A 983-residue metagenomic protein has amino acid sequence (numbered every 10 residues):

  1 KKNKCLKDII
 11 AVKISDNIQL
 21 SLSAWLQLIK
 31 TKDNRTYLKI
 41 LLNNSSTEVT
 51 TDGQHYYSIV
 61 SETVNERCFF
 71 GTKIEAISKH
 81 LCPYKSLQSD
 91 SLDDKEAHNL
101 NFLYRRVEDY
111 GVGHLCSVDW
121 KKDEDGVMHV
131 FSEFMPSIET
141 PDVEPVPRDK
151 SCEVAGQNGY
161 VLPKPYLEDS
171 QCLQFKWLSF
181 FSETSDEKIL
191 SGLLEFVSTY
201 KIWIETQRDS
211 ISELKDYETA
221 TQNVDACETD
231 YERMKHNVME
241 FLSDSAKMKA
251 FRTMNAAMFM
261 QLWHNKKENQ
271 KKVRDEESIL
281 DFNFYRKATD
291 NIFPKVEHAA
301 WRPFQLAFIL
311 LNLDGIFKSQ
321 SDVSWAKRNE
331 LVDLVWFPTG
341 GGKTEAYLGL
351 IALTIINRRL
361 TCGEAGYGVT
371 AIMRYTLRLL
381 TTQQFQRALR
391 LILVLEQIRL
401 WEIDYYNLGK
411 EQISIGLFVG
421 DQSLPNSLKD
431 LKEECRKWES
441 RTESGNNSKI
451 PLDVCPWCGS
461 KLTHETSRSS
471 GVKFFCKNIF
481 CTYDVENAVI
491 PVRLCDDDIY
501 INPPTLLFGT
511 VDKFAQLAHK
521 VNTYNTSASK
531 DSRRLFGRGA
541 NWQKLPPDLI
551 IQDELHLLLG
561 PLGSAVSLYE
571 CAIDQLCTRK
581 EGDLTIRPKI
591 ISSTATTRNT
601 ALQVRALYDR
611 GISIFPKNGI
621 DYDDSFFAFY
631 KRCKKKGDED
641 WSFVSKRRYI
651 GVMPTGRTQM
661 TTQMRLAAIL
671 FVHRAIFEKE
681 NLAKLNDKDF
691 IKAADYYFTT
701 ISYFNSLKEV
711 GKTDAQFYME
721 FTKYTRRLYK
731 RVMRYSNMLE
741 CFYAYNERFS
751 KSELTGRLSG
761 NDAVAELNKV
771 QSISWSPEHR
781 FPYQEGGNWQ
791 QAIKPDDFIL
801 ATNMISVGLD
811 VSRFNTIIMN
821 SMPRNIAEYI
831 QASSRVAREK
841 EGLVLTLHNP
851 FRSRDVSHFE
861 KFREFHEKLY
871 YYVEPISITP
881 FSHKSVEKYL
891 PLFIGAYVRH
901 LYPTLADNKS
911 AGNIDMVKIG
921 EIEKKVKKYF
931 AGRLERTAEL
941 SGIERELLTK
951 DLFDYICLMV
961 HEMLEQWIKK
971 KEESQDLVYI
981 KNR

Functional and structural regions predicted by a protein language model:
K1-F181: Long, charged/polar, low-complexity intrinsically disordered N-terminal extensions that precede catalytic
F181-L313, F317-Q320, P456, S460 (+2 more regions): Low-complexity, highly charged intrinsically disordered N-terminal segments that act as targeting/localization
Y367-Q397, G416-S423, V511-Q516, A595-A601 (+1 more regions): Conserved Walker A/P-loop ATP-binding site and its immediately adjacent core in helicase/helicase-like ATPase domains
D421-D453, R598-A606, G611-E720: Conserved interdomain linker/interface between the two RecA-like ATPase lobes of SF2 helicase motors
P504, D512, S527-T578: SF2 helicase catalytic motif II
L559-F629: Post-DEXD/H (motif II) to motif III coupling segment of the RecA-like Helicase ATP-binding lobe
I805, L809-S821, L843-T846: A short beta-strand element within the Helicase C-terminal
R835-L869: Conserved segment of the helicase C-terminal RecA-like domain
